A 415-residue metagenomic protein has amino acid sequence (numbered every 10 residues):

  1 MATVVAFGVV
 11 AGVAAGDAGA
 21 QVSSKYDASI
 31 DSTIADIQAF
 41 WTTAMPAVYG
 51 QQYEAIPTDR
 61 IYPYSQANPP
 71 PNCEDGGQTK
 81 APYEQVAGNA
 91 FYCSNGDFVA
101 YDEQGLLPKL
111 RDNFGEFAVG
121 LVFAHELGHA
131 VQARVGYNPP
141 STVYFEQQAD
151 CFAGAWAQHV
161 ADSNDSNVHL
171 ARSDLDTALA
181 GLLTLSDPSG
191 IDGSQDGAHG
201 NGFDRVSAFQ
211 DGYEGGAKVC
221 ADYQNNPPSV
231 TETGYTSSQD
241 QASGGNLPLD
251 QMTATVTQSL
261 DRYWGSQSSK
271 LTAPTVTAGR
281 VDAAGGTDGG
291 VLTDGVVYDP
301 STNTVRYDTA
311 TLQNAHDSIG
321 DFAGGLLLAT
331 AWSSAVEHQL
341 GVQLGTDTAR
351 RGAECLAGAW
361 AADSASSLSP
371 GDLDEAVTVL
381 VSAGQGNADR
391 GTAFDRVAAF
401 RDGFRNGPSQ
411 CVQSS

Functional and structural regions predicted by a protein language model:
F7-Y26: C-terminal region of N-terminal signal peptides and the immediate post-cleavage residues of exported proteins
D31, P188-S269, N387-S415: Pan-zinc metallopeptidase signature
I34, A44-P46, Y144, D150-D187 (+4 more regions): Short helix/loop segments within enzyme catalytic domains that coordinate or immediately flank catalytic cofactors
V48-G76, Q148, H169-L183, S269-G289: Acidic helix-start/capping segments at beta-turn-to-alpha-helix junctions
S65-A100, G279-R306: Catalytic zinc-binding patch centered on the HExxH motif and its immediate surroundings that defines zinc-dependent
Q104-L121, Y137-V143, T309-L326, G341-D347: Short pre-active-site segment immediately N-terminal to the catalytic Zn-binding motif
A118-E126, A130, A323-A335: Short alpha-helical catalytic segment bearing the HExxH-like zincin motif of zinc-dependent metalloproteases
L127-S141, A155-D162, W332-D347, W360 (+1 more regions): Catalytic Zn2+-binding segment of zinc metalloproteases
